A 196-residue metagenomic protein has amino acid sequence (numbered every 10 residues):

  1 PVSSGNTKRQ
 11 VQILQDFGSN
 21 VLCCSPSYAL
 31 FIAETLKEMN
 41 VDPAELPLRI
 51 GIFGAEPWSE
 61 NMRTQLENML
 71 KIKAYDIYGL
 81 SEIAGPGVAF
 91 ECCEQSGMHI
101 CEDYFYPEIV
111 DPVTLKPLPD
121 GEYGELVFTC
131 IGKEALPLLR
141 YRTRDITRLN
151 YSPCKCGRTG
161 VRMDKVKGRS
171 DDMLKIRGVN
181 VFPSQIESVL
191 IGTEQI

Functional and structural regions predicted by a protein language model:
S3-I196: Active-site glycine/GP-rich loop and adjacent strand/helix microenvironment that borders small-molecule binding pockets
